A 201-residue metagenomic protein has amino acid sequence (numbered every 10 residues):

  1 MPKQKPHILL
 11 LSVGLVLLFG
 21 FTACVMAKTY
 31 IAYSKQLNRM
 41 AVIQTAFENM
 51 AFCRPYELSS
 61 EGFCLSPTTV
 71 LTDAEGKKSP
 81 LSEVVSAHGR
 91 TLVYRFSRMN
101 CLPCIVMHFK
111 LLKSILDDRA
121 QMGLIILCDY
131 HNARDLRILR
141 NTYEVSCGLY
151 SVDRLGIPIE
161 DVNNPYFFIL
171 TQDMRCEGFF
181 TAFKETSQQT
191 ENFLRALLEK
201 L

Functional and structural regions predicted by a protein language model:
M1-I8: Short, Lys/Arg-rich N-terminal segment immediately upstream of the first membrane anchor
L10-T29: Hydrophobic membrane-insertion alpha-helices, especially the h-region of bacterial N-terminal signal peptides
S34-V84: N-terminal "domain-start" segment that seeds a small globular fold
G76-I115, M122: Short active-site neighborhood of thiol/selenol oxidoreductases, capturing the structured segment around
R98-C104, H131-A133, A182-E185: Short acidic, S/G/P-rich loop/turn micro-motifs used as interaction or catalytic elements
I105-T142: Structural microenvironment flanking redox-active thiols in thiol-disulfide oxidoreductases
R137-L170: Short, internal strand/loop/helix patches that form the active-site neighborhood or redox-interaction surface
I169-L201: Thiol-/selenol-based redox modules, centered on thioredoxin-like and closely related oxidoreductase domains
